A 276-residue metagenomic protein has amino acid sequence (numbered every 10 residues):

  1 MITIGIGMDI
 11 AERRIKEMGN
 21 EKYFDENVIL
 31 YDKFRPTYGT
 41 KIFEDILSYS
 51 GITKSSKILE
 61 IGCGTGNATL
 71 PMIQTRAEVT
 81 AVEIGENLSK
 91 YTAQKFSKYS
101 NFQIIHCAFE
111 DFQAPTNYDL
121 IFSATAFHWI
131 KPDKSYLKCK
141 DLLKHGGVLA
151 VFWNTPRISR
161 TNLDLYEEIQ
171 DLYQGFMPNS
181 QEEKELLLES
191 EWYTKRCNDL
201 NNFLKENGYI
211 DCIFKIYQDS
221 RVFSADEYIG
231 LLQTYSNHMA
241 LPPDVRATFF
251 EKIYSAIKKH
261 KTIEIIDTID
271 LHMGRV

Functional and structural regions predicted by a protein language model:
I10-T53: Conserved class I S-adenosyl-L-methionine
L59, T65-F112: Class I SAM-dependent methyltransferase SAM/SAH-binding core
T65, E189-V276: Conserved Class I S-adenosyl-L-methionine
Q113-I121: A short acidic, Gly/Pro-enriched loop at the edge of an enzyme's catalytic core that lines a small-molecule cofactor
S123-A124, P132: A short beta-strand submotif of the Rossmann-like class I SAM-dependent methyltransferase core that lines
A124-T125, W153: Short catalytic micro-motifs in class I SAM-dependent methyltransferases
K134-H145: A short glycine-rich, Lys/Arg-flanked "PGG" loop and its adjoining helix->strand segment in the class I
G146-Q218: Conserved catalytic/acceptor-binding region of the Class I
